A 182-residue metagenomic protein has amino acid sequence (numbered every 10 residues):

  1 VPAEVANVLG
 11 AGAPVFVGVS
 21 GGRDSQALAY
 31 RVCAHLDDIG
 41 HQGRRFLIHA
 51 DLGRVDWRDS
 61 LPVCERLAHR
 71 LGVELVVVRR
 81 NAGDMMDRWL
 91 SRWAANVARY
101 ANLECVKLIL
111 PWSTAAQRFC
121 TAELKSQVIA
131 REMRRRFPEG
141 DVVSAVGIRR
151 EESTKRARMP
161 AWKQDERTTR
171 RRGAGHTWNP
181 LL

Functional and structural regions predicted by a protein language model:
V1-L182: ATP-dependent adenylation/nucleotidyltransferase module used to activate substrates
